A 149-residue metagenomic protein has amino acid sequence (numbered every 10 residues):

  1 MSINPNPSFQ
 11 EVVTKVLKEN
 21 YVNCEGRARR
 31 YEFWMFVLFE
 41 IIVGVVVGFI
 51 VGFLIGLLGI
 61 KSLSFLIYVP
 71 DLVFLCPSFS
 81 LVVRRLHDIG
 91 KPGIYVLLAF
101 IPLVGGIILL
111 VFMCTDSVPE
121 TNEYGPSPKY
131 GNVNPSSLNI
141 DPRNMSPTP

Functional and structural regions predicted by a protein language model:
M1-F39, S78-I94, V111-P149: Membrane-interface extramembranous regions at the lipid-water interface
Y31-R85, I89-C114: Hydrophobic alpha-helical transmembrane segments in multi-pass membrane proteins
